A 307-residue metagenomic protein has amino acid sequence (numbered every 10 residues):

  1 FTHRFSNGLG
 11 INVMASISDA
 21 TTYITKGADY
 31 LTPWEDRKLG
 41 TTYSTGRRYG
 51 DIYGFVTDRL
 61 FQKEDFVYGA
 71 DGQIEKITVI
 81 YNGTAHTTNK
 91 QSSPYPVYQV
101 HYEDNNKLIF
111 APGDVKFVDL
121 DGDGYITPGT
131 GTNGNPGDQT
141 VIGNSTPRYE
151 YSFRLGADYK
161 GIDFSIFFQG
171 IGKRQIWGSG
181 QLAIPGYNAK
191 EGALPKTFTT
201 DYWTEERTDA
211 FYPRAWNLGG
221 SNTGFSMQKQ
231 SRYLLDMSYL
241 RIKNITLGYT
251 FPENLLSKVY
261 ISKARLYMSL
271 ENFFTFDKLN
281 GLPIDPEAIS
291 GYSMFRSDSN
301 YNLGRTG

Functional and structural regions predicted by a protein language model:
H3-F5, I17-Y23, Y159-G161, G170-R174 (+3 more regions): Transmembrane beta-strands of outer-membrane beta-barrel pores
H3-V141, T204, K278: Conserved small-residue
N7-L9, G161-F164, N254-L255: Repeated loop/turn-to-beta-strand initiation elements of outer-membrane beta-barrel proteins
G8-G10, T22-A28, K173-S179, A189-K190 (+2 more regions): Outer-membrane beta-barrel proteins
L9, P147-Y151, S238-K243, R305-G307: Residues that define the transmembrane beta-barrel architecture of outer-membrane proteins
V13-A15, I166, L266-M268: Membrane-embedded beta-strand positions of outer-membrane beta-barrel proteins
E35-A70, A189-L194, Y202-A210, F225-Q230 (+1 more regions): C-terminal beta-signal and terminal closure region of outer-membrane beta-barrel proteins
L108-F110, F117, G134, I171-R265 (+1 more regions): Extracytoplasmic gating/loop element in the C-terminal half of outer-membrane beta-barrel translocons and assembly
